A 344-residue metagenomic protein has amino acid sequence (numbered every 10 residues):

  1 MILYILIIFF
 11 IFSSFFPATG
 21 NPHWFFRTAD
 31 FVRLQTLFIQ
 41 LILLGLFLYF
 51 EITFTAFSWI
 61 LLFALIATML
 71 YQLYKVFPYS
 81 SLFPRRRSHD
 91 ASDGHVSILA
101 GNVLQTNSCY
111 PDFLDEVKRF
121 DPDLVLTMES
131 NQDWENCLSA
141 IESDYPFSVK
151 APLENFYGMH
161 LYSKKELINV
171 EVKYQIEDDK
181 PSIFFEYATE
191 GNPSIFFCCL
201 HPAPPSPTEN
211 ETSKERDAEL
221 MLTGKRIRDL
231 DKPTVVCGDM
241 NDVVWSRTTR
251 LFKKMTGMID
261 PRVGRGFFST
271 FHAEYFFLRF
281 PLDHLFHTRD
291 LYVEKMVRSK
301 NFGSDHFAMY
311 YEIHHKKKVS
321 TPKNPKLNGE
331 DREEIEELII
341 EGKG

Functional and structural regions predicted by a protein language model:
M1-L3, D30, S92, L153 (+1 more regions): Generic structural signal for short, solvent-exposed loop/turn connectors between secondary structure elements
I2-F50, F54, S58-Q72: Membrane-embedded alpha-helical segments of integral membrane proteins
I5, A18-N21, I60-F63, D90 (+4 more regions): Generic hydrophobic alpha-helical membrane-segment signal
F15-F16, R86-S88, E135-C137: Intrinsically disordered, low-complexity boundary segments flanking structured domains
Y49, F57-L61, A67-R119: N-terminal signal-anchor transmembrane helix
I98, L104-K118, L124-G344: Soluble catalytic domains of enzymes that build or remodel membrane lipids, polysaccharides, and related
